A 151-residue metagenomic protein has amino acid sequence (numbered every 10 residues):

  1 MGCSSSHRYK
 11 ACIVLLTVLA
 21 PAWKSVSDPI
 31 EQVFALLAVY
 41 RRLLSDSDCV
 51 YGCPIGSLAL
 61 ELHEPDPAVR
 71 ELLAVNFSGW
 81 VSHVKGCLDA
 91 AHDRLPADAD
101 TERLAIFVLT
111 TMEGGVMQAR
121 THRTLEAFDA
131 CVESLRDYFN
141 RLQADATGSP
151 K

Functional and structural regions predicted by a protein language model:
M1-K24, F34, A74, V81: An amphipathic alpha-helix adjacent to DNA-recognition modules
C12-L16, A20, R41, V81-K85 (+3 more regions): Structural signal for well-ordered, non-membrane alpha-helices
L19-Y51, T101-V108: Hydrophobic alpha-helical connector segments
S25-V26, P65-P67, S78-L104, F139-K151: Hydrophobic alpha-helical bundle segments that form small-molecule/ligand-binding pockets
E31, E71-V75, H92-F107, R123-E126 (+1 more regions): All-alpha amphipathic helical-bundle segments outside canonical DNA-binding/catalytic cores that form hydrophobic
Q32, S47-A68: Amphipathic alpha-helical segments used for helix-helix packing
L43-D46, L109-E126, Y138-T147: Amphipathic C-terminal alpha-helical segment
G56, D98-Q118, S134-Y138: Hydrophobic alpha-helical segments that form the core of small-molecule binding pockets and/or dimer interfaces
